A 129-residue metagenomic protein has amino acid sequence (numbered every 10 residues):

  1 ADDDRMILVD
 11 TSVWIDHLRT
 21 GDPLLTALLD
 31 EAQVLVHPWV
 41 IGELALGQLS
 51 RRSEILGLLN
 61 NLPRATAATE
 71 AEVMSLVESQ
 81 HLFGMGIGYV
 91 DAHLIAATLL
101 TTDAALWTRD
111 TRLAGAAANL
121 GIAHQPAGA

Functional and structural regions predicted by a protein language model:
A1-V40, A45-G57, P63, I122-A123 (+1 more regions): Short, well-structured N-terminal submotif of metal-dependent ribonuclease cores
D2-D3, H17, P23, P63-G128: Active-site neighborhoods of divalent-metal-dependent phosphate/nucleic-acid chemistry enzymes
